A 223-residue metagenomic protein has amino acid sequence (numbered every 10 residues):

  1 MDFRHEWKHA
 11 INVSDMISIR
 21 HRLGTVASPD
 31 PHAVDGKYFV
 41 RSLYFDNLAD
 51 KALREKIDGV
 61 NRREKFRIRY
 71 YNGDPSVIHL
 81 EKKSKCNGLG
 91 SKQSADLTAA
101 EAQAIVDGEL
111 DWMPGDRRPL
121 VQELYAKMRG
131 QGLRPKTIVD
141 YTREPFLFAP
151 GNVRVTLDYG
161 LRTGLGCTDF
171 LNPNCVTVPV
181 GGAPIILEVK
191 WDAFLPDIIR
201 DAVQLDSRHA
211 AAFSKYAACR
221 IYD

Functional and structural regions predicted by a protein language model:
M1-D223: Phosphate-end processing signature that detects enzymes handling 5′-triphosphorylated RNA and polyphosphate
